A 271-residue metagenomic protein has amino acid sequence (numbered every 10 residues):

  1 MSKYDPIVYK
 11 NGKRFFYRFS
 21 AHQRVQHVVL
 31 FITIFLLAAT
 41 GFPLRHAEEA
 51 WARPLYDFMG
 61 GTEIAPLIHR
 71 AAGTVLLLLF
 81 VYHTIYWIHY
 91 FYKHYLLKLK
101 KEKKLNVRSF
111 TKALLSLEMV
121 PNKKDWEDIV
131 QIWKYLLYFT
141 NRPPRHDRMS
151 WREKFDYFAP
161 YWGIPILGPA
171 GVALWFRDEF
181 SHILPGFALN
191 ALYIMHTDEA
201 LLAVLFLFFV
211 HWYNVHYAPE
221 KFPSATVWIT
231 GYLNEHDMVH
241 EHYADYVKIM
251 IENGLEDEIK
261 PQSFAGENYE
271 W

Functional and structural regions predicted by a protein language model:
M1-W271: Membrane-embedded alpha-helical bundles that constitute the cytochrome b-like, heme-associated redox core of multi-pass
